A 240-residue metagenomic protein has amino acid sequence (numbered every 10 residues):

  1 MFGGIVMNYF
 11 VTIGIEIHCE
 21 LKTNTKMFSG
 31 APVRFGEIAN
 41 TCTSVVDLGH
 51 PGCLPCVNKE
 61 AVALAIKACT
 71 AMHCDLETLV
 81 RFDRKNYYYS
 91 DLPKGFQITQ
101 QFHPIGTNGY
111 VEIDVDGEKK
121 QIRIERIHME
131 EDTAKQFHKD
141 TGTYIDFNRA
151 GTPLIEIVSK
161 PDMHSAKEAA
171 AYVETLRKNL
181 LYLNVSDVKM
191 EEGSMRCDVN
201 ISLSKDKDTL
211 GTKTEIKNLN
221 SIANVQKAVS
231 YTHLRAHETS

Functional and structural regions predicted by a protein language model:
M1-V6: Short, Lys/Arg-enriched N-terminal segments with co-localized hydrophobic residues within the first ~10-30 amino acids
M7-R235: Basic, nucleic-acid-interacting segments
A236-S240: A short, hydrophobic C-terminal helix/tail in secreted or cell-surface proteins
